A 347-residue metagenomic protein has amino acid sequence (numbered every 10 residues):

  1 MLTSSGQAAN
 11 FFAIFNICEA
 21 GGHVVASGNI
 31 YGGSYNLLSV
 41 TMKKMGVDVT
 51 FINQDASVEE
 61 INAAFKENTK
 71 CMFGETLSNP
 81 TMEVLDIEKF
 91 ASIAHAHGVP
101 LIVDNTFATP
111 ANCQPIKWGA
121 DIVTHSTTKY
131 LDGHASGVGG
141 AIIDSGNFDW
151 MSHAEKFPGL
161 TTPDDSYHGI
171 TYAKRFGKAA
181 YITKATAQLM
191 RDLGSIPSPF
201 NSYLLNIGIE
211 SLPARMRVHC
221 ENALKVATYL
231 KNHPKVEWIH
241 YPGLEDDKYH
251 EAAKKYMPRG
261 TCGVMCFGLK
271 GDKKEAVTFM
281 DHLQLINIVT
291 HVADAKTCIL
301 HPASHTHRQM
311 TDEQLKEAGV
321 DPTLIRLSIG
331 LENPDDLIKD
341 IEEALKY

Functional and structural regions predicted by a protein language model:
M1-H233, H240: Conserved PLP-enzyme active-site core in the AAT-like
G21, S39-V40, M45-V49, A63 (+4 more regions): PLP-dependent enzyme catalytic core of the Aspartate aminotransferase-like
A111, D132, D247-Y249, K274 (+1 more regions): Flexible loop/turn segments at secondary-structure boundaries
D149-W150, L212, D272-E275, T306-H307 (+1 more regions): Short, acidic Gly/Pro/Ser/Thr-rich loop/turn segments
M151-E155, T278, K339: Short, charged, solvent-exposed linker or helix-capping segments at domain edges/interfaces that act as flexible hinges
M216, L224, T228-K231, K235-I325 (+1 more regions): Conserved C-terminal alpha-helix-loop-beta "cap" of PLP-dependent enzymes that closes/shapes the active-site mouth
